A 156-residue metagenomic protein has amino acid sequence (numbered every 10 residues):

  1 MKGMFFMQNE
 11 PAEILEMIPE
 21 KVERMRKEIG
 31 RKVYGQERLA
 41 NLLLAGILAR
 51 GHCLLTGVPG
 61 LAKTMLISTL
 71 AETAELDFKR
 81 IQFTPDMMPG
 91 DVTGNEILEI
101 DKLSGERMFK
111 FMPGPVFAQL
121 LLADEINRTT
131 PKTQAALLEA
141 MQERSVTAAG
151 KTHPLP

Functional and structural regions predicted by a protein language model:
M1-F6: Short, Lys/Arg-enriched N-terminal segments with co-localized hydrophobic residues within the first ~10-30 amino acids
L15-V58: Pre-Walker A (pre-P-loop) alpha-helix and adjacent loop at the N terminus of AAA/AAA+ ATPase modules, a conserved
R38, T56, L76-I81, L103-S104 (+1 more regions): Active-site phosphate-binding and catalytic loops of NTP-dependent enzymes
I47-P85: Walker A/P-loop
R50-G51, A74-F78, A118, Q142-R144 (+1 more regions): Short glycine-/polar-rich loops that comprise or flank the Walker A/P-loop and associated switch/sensor motifs
R80-P115: Conserved AAA+ P-loop NTPase core
P89, P115-Q142, H153: Conserved AAA+/SF3 P-loop NTPase catalytic/coupling segment centered on the Walker-B
M108-Q119, A148-P156: AAA+/SF3 P-loop NTPase mechanochemical coupling elements
